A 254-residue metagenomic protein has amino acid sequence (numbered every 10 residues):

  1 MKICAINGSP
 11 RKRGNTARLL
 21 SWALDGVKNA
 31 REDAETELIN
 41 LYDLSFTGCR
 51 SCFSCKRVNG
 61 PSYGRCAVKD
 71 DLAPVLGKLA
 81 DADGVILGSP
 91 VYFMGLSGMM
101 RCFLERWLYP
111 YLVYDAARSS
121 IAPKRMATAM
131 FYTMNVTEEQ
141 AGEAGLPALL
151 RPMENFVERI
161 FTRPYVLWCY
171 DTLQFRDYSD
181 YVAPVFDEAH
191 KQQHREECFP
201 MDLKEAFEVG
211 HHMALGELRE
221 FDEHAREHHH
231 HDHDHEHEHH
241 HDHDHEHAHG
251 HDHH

Functional and structural regions predicted by a protein language model:
M1-A116, V185-D232, H237, H249-H254: N-terminal beta1-alpha1-beta2 submodule of the flavodoxin-like/Rossmannoid cofactor-binding fold
G8, L41, F131-T133, C169: Cofactor-binding loop segments of dinucleotide-utilizing enzymes, especially the Rossmann-like FAD- and NAD(P)+-binding
G48-C52, A141-E143, R176-Y181: Short aromatic-enriched loop/helix-cap "lid" or pocket-rim segments at secondary-structure transitions that line
Y92-M94, V136-T137, L173: Short, catalytically relevant binding-site loops at active-site mouths
M99, Y111-L167: Short, glycine-/small-residue-rich phosphate/pyrophosphate-handling segment
I160, D180-E188: The feature marks non-catalytic terminal segments
Y165-R176: Beta-strand-loop-alpha "switch" segments that mediate conformational coupling across diverse proteins
H243-H245: Long, intrinsically disordered low-complexity tandem-repeat segments
